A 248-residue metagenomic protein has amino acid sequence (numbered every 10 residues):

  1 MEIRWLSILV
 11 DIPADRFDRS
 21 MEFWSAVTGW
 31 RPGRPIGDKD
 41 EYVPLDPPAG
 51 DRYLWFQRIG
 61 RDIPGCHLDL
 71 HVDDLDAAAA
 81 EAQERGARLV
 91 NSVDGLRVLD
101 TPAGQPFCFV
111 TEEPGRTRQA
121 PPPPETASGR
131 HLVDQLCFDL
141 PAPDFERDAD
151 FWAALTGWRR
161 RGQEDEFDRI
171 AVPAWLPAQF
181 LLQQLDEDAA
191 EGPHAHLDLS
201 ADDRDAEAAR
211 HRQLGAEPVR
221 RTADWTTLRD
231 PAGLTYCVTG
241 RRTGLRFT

Functional and structural regions predicted by a protein language model:
M1-I3, I12, Q83-D134, L140 (+2 more regions): Vicinal oxygen chelate
M1-R52, A77, E84, V90-S92 (+4 more regions): Core segments of cupin and vicinal oxygen chelate
D11, D69-H71, D139-P141, D198-D202: Short hydrophobic/aromatic beta-strand micro-patches that form the beta-sheet surface supporting nucleotide- or nucleic
L45, E187-D188: Domain-length accessory/inserted modules outside core catalytic folds
F56-G60: Conserved donor-binding loop and adjoining core beta-sheet/short helix segment in diverse acyl/aminoacyl transferases
D62, D188-E191: Short glycine/serine/proline-enriched coil/turn segments at secondary-structure junctions
I63, D73-L75, A201-D205: Short proline/glycine-enriched turn/loop motifs at strand-loop junctions of beta-rich domains
G65-H67, G192-A195: Eukaryotic phosphotyrosine signaling hubs
